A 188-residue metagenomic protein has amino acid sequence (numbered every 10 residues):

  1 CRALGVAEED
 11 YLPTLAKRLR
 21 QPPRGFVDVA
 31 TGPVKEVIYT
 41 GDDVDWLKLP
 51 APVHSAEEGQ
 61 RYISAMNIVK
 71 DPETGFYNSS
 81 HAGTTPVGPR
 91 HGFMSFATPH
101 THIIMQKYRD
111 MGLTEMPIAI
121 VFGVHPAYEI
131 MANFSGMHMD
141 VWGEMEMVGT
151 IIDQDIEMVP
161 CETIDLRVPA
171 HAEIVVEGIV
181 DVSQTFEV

Functional and structural regions predicted by a protein language model:
C1-V188: Extended, highly charged
